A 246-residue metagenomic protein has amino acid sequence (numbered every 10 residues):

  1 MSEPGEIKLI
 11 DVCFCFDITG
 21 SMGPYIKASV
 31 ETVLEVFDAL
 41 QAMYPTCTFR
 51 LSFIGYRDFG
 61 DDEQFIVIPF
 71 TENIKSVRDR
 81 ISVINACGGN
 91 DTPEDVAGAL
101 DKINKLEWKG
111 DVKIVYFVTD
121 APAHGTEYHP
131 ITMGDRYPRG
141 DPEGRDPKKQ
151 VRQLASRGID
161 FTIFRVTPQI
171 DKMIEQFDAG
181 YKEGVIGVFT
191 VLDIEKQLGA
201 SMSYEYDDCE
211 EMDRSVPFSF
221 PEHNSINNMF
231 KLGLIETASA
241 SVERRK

Functional and structural regions predicted by a protein language model:
M1-K246: Divalent cation-coordinating acidic motifs and surrounding scaffolds that mediate Ca2+/Mg2+/Mn2+/Zn2+-dependent binding
